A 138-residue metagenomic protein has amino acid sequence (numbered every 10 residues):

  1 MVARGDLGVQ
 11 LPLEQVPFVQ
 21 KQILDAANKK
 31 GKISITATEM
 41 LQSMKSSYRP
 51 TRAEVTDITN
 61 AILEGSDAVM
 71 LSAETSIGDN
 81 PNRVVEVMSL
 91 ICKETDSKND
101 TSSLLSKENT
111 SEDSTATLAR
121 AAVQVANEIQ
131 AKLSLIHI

Functional and structural regions predicted by a protein language model:
M1-T38, M44-V55, I62: Conserved alpha/beta-domain cores
R4-V9, I58-N80: Glycine-rich phosphate-binding active-site loops on the catalytic face of alpha/beta enzymes
F18-D25, T56, N60, R83-E94 (+1 more regions): Alpha-helical scaffolding segments of alpha/beta enzyme cores, especially the outer helices of TIM-barrel or partial
A37, S72, G78, S97-K107 (+1 more regions): Flexible, glycine/charged-enriched surface loops at secondary-structure junctions
M88-A122: Long, charged amphipathic helices and adjacent flexible linkers at domain junctions
I136-I138: Conserved small/polar residues in nucleotide/adenosyl-binding loops
